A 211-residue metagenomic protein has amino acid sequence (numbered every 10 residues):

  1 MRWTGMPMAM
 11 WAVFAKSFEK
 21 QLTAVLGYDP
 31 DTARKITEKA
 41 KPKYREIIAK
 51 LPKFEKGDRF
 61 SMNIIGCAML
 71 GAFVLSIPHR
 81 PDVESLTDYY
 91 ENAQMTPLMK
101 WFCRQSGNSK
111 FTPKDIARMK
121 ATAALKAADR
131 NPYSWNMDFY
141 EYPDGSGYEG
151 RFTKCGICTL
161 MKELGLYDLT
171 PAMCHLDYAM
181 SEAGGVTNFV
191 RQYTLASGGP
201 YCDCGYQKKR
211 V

Functional and structural regions predicted by a protein language model:
M1-I77: N-terminal, charged low-complexity regulatory/assembly segments
L22, F73, I77, K126-D129 (+2 more regions): Hydrophobic, Leu/Ile/Phe/Ala-enriched alpha-helical segments that form helix-helix packing faces
I65-L164: Amphipathic interaction/junction segments at domain boundaries or subunit interfaces
A68, L176, G199: Short, well-structured alpha-helical interface segments that form or flank functional binding sites
N131, S197-G198: A short catalytic or substrate-binding loop motif that flags glycine-/basic-rich loops and adjacent residues that bind
D138-A196: Short, hydrophobic/π-rich interface segment
T153, Q207-V211: Solvent-exposed residues in well-ordered beta-strands and their adjoining turns, especially edge/terminal strands
G198-K208: C-terminal edge-of-domain segments
